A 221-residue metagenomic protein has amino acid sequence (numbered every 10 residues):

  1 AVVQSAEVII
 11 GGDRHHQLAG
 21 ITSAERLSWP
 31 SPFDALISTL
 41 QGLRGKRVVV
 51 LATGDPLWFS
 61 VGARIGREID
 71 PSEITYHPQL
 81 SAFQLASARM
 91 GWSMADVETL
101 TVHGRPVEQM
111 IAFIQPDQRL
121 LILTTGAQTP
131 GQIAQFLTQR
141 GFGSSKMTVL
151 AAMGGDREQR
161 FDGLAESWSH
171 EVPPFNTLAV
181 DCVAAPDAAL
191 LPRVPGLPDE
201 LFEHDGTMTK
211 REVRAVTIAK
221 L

Functional and structural regions predicted by a protein language model:
A1-L80, Q84-L85, V107: Class I S-adenosyl-L-methionine
V2-S5, Q41-G45, F113-D117, E171-P173 (+1 more regions): Flexible, charged surface loops at secondary-structure boundaries
G11-R14, P30-S31, A52-D55, H103 (+3 more regions): Structural motif
G45-V48, P116-G206: A contiguous loop/helix-start segment that scaffolds small-molecule binding in enzyme catalytic cores
R67-I74, G91-D96, R140-S145: A short alpha->loop->secondary-structure connector
A82-Q118, T125, L221: Short, glycine-/small-residue-rich phosphate/pyrophosphate-handling segment
M208-L221: Conserved alpha-helix/loop element of class I SAM-dependent methyltransferases that forms part of the SAM/SAH-binding
